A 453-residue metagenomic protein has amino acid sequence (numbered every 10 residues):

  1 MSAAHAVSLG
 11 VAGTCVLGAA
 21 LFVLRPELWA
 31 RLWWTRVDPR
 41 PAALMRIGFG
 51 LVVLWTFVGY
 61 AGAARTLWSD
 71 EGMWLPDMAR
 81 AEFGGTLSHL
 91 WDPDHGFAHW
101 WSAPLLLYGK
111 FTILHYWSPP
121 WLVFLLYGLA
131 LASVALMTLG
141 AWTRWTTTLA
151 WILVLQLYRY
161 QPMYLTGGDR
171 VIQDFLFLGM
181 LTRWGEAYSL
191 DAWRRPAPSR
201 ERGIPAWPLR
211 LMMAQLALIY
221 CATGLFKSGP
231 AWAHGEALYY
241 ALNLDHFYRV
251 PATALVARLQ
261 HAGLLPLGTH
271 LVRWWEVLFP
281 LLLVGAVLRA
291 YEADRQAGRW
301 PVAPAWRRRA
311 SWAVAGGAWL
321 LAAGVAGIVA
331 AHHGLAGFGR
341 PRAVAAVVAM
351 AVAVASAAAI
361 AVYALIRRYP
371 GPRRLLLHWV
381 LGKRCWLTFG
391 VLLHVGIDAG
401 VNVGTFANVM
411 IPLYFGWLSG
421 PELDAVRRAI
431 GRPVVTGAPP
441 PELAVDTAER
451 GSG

Functional and structural regions predicted by a protein language model:
M1-G453: Alpha-helical membrane-anchoring segments
